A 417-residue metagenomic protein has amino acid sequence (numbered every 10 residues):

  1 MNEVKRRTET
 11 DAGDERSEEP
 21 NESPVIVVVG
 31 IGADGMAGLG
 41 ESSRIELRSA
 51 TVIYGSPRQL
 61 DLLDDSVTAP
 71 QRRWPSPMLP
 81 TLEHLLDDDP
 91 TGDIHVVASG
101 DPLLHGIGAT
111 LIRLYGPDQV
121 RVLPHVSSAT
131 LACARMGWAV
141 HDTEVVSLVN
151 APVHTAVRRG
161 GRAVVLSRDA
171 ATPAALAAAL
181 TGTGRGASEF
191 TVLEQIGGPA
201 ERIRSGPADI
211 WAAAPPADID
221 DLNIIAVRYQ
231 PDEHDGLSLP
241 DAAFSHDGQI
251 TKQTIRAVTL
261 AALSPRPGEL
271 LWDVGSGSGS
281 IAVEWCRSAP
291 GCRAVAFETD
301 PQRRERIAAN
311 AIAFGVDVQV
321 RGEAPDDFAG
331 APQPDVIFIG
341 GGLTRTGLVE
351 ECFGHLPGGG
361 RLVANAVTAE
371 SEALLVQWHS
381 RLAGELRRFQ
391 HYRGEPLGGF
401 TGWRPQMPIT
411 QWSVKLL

Functional and structural regions predicted by a protein language model:
M1-L123, T130, P152-V153, G291-A294 (+3 more regions): Class I S-adenosyl-L-methionine
N2-V28, E41-S42, G92-I94, R162-Q249 (+1 more regions): A contiguous loop/helix-start segment that scaffolds small-molecule binding in enzyme catalytic cores
D34-G35, S99-G161, D326, D335 (+3 more regions): Class I SAM-dependent methyltransferase SAM-binding "motif I" and its flanking Rossmann-like core
K252-P267: Conserved alpha-helix/loop element of class I SAM-dependent methyltransferases that forms part of the SAM/SAH-binding
G268-G277: Conserved class I S-adenosyl-L-methionine
E269, C292, G360: Glycine-centered, small-residue-biased loops immediately flanking beta-strands in adenine/cofactor-binding cores
S278-P290: Conserved SAM-binding loop of SAM-dependent methyltransferases across substrates and taxa, primarily the Class I
T299, R304, Q319-G394: S-adenosylmethionine
